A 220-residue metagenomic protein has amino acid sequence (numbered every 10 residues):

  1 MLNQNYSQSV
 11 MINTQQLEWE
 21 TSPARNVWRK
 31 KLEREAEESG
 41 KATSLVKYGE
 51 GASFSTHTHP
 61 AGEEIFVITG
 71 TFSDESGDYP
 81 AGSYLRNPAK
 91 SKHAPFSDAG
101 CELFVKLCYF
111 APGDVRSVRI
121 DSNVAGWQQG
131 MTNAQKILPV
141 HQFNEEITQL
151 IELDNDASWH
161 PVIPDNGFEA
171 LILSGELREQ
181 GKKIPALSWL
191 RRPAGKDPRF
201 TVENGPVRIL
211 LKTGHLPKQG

Functional and structural regions predicted by a protein language model:
M1-E38, G100, F104-I147: A short, N-terminal "cap"/entry segment at the start of jelly-roll beta-barrel domains of the cupin/DSBH fold
V27, D78, A89-G113, A194-Q219: Ligand-binding loop in jelly-roll beta-barrel domains
R29-K31, T43-K47, E64, Y84-R86 (+3 more regions): Conserved hydrophobic/aromatic beta-strand scaffold that supports enzyme active sites
S44-L45, F54-H59, S76, P95-F96 (+4 more regions): Short histidine-centered beta-strand/loop micro-motifs that create catalytic or ligand/metal-coordination sites
G49-E50, H59-D74, I163-Q180: Glycine- and acidic-residue-biased ligand/ion/polar-headgroup-sensing regions
S73-K92, E179-P198: Short acidic-glycine-tyrosine-enriched beta hairpin
S122, Q129-S174, E179: Surface-exposed interaction/gating patches
